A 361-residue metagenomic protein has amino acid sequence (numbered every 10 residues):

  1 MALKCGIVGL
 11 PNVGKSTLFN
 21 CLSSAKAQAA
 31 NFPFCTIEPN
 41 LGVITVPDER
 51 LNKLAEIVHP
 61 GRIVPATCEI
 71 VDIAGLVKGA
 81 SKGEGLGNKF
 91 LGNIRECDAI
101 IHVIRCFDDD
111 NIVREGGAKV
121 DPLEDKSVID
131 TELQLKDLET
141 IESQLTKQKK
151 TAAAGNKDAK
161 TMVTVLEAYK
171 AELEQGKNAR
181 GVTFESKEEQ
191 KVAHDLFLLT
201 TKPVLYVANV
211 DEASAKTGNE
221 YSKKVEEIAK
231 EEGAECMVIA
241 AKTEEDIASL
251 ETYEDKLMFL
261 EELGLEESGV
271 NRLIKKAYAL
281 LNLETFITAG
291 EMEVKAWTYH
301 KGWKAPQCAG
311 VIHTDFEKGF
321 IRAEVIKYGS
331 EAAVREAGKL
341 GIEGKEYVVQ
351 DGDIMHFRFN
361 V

Functional and structural regions predicted by a protein language model:
M1-R114, L123, D130, E142-S143 (+1 more regions): Conserved G1/Walker A P-loop phosphate-binding module
A2-V8, V13, F19, K147-D351 (+1 more regions): C-terminal-of-GTPase-core extension/linker across diverse P-loop GTPases
A30-N31, I112-G117, G218-E220, L250: Short amphipathic alpha-helical segments
I37, I104-T140, K230-A248: Short, exposed interaction patches on small structured surface elements
L76-K82, A118-V120, S127-L133, A152-K157 (+2 more regions): Flexible beta-alpha connector loops of hexameric P-loop NTPases
C97, I129, Q134-D137, I141 (+4 more regions): Amphipathic alpha-helical coiled-coil segments
R105, F359-N360: Short, surface-exposed secondary-structure boundary micro-motifs
